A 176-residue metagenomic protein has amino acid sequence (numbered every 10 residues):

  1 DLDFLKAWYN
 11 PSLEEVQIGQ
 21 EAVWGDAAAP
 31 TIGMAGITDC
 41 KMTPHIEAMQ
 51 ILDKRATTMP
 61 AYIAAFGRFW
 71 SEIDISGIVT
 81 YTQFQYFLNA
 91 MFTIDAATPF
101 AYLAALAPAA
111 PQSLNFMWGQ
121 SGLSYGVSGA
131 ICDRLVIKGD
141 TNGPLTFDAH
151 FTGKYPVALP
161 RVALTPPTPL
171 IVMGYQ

Functional and structural regions predicted by a protein language model:
D1-Q176: Signature of extracytoplasmic/envelope-associated structural regions
